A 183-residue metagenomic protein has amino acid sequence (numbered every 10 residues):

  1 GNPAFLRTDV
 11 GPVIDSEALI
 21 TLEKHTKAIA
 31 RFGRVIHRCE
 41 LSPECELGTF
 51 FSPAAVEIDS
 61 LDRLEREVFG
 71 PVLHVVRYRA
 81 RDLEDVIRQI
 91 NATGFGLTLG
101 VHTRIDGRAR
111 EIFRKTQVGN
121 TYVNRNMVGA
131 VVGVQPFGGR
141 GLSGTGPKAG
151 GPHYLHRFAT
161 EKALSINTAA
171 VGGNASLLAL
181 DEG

Functional and structural regions predicted by a protein language model:
G1, R31-S42: Short secondary-structure junctions
N2-L6: Conserved active-site-proximal loop/helix segments of enzymes involved in bacterial cell-wall and related
G11, S42-G183: Conserved C-terminal structural/oligomerization subdomain of aldehyde/semialdehyde dehydrogenase
V13-E23: Short beta-strand to alpha-helix junction loop
L22, I29, R157-F158: A generic structural signal for nonpolar/aromatic side chains embedded in well-ordered alpha-helices
L22-H25, F51: Generic structural signal for hydrophobic residues
H25-A30, E65-R66: Short, conserved catalytic or adaptor-binding loops enriched in Gly and charged residues
